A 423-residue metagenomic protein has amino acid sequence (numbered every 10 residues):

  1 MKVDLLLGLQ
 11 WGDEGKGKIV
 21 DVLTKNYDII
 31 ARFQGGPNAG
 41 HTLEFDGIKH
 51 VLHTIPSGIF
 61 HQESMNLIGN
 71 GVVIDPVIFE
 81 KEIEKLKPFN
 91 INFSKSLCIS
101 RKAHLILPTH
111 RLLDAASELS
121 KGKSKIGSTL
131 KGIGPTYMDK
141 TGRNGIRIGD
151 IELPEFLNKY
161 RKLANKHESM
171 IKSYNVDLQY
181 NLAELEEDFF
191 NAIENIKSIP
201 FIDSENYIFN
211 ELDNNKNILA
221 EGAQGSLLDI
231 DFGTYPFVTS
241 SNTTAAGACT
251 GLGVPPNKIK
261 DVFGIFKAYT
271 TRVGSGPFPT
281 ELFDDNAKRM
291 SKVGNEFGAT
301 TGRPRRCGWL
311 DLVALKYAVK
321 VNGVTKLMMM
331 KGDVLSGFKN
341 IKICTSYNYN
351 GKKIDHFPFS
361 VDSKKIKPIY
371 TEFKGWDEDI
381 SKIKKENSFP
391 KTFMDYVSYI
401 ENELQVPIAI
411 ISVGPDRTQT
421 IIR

Functional and structural regions predicted by a protein language model:
M1-R423: Non-transmembrane, aqueous-exposed alpha-helical and coiled segments at domain scale
